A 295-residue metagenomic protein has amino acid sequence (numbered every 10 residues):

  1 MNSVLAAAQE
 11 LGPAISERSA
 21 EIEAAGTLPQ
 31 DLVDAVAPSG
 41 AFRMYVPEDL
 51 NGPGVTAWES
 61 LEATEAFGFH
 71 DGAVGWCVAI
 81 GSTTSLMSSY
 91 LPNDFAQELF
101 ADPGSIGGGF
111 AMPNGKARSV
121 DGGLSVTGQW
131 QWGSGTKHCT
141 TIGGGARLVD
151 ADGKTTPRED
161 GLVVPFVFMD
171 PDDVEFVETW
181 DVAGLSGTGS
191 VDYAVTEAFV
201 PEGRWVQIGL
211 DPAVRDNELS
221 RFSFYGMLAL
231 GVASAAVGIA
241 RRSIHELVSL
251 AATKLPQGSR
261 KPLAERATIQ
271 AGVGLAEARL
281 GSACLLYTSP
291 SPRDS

Functional and structural regions predicted by a protein language model:
L11-R18: Generic N-terminal amphipathic, Lys/Arg-enriched alpha-helix
A20-S39, E48, G52-P53: Short secondary-structure junction/hinge motifs that connect adjacent elements
P38-E98: Internal helix-loop-helix
A63, V126-G128, V195, A240: Buried hydrophobic positions in well-ordered alpha/beta secondary-structure cores of metabolic enzymes
L86-D121: Well-ordered mid-protein domain cores that form the structural environment of catalytic cofactors
Q129-D173: DPxDG-like acidic metal-binding loop motif
A183-L280: Glycine-rich beta->alpha junctions and the first turn(s) of the following alpha-helix
Y287-D294: Conserved small/polar residues in nucleotide/adenosyl-binding loops
